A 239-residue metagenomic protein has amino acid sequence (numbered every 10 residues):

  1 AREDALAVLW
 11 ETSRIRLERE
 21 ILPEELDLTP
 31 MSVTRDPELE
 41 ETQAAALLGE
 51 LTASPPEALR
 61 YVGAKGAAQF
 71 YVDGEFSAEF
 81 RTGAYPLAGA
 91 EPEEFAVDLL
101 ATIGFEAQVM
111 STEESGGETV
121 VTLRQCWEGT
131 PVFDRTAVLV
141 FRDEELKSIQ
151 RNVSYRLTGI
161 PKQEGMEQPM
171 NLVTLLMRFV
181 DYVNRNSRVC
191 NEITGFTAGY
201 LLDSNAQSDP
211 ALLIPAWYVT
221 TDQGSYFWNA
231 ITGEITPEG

Functional and structural regions predicted by a protein language model:
A1-S111, T122-G129: Preferential activation on post-signal-peptide N-terminal prodomains/segments of secreted or lumenal proteins
A58-T82, T122-I160, T220-I235: Amphipathic N-proximal alpha-helical interface segments
D98-E106, V138-R142, Y182, N186: Structured segments of extracytoplasmic/periplasmic soluble domains in secreted or envelope-associated proteins
E113-E118: Extended, Lys/Arg-enriched charged tracts that mediate electrostatic binding to polyanionic substrates
L146-G239: Extracytoplasmic/luminal low-complexity segments enriched in Pro/Gly and acidic/polar residues that act as flexible
